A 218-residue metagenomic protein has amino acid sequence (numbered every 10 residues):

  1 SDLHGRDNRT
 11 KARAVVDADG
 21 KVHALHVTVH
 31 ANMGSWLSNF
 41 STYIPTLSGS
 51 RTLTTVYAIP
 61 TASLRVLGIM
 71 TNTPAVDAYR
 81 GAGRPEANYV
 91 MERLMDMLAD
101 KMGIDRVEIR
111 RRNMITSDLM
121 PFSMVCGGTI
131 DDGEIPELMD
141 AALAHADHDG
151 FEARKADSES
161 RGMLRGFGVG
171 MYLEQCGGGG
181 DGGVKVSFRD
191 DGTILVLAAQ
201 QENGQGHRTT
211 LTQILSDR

Functional and structural regions predicted by a protein language model:
S1-A18, V76-K101, F122-D147: Glycine-rich and small/hydrophobic secondary-structure elements
S1-A87, E159-R218: Gly/Pro-rich active-site capping loops and adjacent beta-alpha segments that organize cofactor/substrate pockets
V22-A24, R106-V107, F151-E152: Acidic/polar loop patches that form or flank catalytic/metal-binding clefts of enzymes that bind anionic ligands
A99-D105, D217-R218: Phosphate/pyrophosphate-binding loops at sites that engage ATP/ADP/AMP, CoA/4′-phosphopantetheine, polyphosphate
D105-N113: Short, well-structured alpha-helical segments that form the helix of a local strand-helix-strand
M114-T193: Helix-loop-helix junctions that connect adjacent transmembrane helices in secondary transporters/permeases, recognized
